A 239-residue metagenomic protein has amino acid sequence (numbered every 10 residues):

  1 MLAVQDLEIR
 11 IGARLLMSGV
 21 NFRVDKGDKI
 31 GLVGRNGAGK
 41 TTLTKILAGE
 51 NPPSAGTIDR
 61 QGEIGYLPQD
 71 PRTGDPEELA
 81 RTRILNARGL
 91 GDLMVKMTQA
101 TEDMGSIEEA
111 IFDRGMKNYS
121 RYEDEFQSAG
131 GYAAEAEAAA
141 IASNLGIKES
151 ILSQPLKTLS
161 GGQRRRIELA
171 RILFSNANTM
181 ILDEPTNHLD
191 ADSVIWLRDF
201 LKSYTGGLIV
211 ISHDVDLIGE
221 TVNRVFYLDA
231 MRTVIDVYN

Functional and structural regions predicted by a protein language model:
M1-N239: ABC ATP-binding cassette signature C-motif
